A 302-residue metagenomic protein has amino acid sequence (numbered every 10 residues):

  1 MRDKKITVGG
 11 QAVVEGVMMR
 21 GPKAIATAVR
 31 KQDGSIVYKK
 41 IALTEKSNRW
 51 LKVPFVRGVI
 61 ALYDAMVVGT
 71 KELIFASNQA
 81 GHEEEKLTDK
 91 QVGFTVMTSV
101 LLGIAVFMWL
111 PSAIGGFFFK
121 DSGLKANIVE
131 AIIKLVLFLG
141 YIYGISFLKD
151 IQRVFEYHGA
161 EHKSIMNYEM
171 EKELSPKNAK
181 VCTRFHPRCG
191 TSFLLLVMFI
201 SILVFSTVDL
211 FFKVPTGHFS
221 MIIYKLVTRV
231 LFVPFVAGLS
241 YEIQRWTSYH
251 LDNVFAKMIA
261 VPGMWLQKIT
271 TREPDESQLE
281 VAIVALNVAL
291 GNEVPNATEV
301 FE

Functional and structural regions predicted by a protein language model:
M1-T70: Divalent-cation
K4-V13, V17-M19, T27, K125-F193 (+2 more regions): Polar-ligand-bearing catalytic/cofactor-coordination segments of membrane-embedded or membrane-tethered inner-membrane
F55-A80, W246, H250, V254-I269: A transmembrane-helix-recognition feature enriched in membrane-embedded lipid enzymes and envelope glyco-/phospholipid
G69, A76, F107, P111 (+6 more regions): Alpha-helical transmembrane segments of polytopic integral membrane proteins, especially the permease/helical cores
F75, Q79, S99-S122, V197-K225 (+1 more regions): Juxtamembrane "helix exit" motif at the C-terminal ends of alpha-helical transmembrane segments in multi-pass membrane
S77-S122, A126-F147: Hydrophobic alpha-helical segments characteristic of transmembrane helices in integral membrane transporters
A80-E84, A113-V129, F212-Y224, W246-A260 (+1 more regions): Membrane interface segments of multi-pass transport proteins and intramembrane proteases
G123-F138, F219-L239: Small-residue-enriched core segments of transmembrane alpha-helices in multipass membrane transport and channel
